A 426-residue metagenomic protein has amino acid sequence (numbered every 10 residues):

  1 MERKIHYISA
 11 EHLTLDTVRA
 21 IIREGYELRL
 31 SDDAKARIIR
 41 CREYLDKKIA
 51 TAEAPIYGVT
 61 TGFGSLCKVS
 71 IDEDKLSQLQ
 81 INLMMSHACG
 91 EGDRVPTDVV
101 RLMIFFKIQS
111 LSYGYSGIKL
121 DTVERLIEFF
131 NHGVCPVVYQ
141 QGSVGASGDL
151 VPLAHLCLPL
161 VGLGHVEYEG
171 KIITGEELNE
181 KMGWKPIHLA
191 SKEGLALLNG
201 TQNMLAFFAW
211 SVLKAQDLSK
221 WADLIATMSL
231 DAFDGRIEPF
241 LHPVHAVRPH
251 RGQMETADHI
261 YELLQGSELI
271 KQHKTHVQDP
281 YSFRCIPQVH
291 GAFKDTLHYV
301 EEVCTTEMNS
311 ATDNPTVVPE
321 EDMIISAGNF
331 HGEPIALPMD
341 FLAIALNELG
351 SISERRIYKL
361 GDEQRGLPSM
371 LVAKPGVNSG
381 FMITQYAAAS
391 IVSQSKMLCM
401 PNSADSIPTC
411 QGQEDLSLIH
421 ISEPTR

Functional and structural regions predicted by a protein language model:
E2-E53: N- or domain-start disorder-to-order transition segments that initiate the globular core
A36-P55, R125-Q140, M182-I187, P315-I324: Short, hydrophobic/aliphatic alpha-helical segments
P55-V69, Q140-L160, L197, T201-Q202 (+4 more regions): Conserved phosphate/anionic-ligand binding catalytic regions in large, soluble enzymes, centered on
S65-L79: Glycine-rich loop at the start of a catalytic domain that most often binds anionic cofactors/ligands
A88, G92-P96, V100-V247: Active-site cavity-forming subdomains of large catalytic enzyme subunits
A146-H155, V300, C304-S403, T409-C410: Glycine-rich anion/phosphate-binding loop at the beta-strand->alpha-helix junction
L230-S351: Accessory "access/gating" subregions that flank catalytic or transport cores
I419-T425: Residue-level detector of conserved catalytic or cofactor/ligand-binding positions in enzyme active sites
